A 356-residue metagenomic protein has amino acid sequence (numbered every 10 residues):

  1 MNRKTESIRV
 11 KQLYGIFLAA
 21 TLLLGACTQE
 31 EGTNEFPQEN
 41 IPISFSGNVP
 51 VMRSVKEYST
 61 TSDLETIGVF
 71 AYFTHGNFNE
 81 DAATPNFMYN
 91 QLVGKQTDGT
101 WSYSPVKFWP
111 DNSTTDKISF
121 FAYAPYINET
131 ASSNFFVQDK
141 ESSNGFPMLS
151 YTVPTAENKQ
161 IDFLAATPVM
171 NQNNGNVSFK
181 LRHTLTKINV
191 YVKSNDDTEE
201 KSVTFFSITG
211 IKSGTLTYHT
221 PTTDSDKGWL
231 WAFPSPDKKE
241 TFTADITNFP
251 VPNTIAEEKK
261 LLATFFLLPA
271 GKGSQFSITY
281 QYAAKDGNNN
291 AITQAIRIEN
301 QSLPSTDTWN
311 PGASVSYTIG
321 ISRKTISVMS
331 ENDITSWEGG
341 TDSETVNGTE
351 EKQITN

Functional and structural regions predicted by a protein language model:
N2-E6, K11-F17, L23-N356: Sec-type signal peptide cleavage vicinity
